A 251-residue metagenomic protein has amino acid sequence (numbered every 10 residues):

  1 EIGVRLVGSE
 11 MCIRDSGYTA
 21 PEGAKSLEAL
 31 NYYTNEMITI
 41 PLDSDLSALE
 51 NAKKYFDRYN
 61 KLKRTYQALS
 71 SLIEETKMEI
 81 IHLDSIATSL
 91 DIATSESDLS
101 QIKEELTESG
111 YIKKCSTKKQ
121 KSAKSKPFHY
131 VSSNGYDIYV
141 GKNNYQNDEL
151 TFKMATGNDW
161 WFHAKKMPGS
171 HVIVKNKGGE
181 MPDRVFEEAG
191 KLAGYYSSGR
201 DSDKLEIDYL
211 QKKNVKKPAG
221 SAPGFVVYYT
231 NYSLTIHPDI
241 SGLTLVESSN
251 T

Functional and structural regions predicted by a protein language model:
E1-G8, I13: Single conserved hydrophobic/aromatic residue that forms the stacking wall/gate of nucleotide- or nucleobase-binding
S9, I40, V140-G141: Short capping micro-motif at the N-terminus of alpha-helices
R14-I38: Short, charge-rich, low-complexity alpha-helical interaction segments
S16, A93, S109-I112: Surface-exposed polar/charged interaction patches
E28-Y32, E50, Q67, E187-R200: A detector of long soluble domains/segments in diverse envelope-associated and cytosolic proteins
A29-T94: Extended, domain-scale alpha-helical bundle/helix-rich regions
T88, I92, E96-T107: C-terminal amphipathic alpha-helical interaction region
Q101, E105-T251: Duplex nucleic acid-engaging cores and interfaces of nucleic-acid transaction enzymes
